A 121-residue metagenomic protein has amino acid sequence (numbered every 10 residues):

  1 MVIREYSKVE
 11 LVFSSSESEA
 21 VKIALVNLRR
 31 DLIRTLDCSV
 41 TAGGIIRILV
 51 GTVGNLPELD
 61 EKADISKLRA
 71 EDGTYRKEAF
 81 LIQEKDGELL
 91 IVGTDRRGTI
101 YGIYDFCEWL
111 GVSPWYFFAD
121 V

Functional and structural regions predicted by a protein language model:
M1-V121: Contiguous, structured surface segment used for ligand recognition
